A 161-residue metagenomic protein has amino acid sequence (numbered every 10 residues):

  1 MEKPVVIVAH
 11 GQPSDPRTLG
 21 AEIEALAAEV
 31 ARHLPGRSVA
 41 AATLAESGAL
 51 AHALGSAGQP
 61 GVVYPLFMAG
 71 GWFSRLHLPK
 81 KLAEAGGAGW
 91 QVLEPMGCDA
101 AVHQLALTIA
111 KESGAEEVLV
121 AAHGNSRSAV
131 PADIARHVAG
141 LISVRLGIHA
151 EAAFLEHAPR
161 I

Functional and structural regions predicted by a protein language model:
M1-I161: Active-site-proximal alpha-helix that buttresses catalytic centers in soluble enzyme cores
